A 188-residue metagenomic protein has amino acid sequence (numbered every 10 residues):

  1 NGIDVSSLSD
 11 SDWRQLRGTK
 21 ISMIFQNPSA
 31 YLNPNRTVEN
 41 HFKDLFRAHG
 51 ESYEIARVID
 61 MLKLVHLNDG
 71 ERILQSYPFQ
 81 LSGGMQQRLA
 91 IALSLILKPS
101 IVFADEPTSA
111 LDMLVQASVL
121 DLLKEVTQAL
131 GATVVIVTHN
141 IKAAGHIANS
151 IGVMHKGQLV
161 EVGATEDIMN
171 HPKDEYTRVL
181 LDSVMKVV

Functional and structural regions predicted by a protein language model:
D4-S22, A48, I168-P172: ABC ATPase NBD coupling module
I55-R72, L181-D182: Conserved ABC ATPase "signature" region
Y77-L81, M85: Conserved ABC ATPase signature
I96-S100: A short, proline-enriched helix->beta-strand linker immediately N-terminal to the Walker B motif in ABC-type P-loop
A144-H146: A short, surface-exposed alpha-helical micro-motif characterized by mixed small hydrophobic and charged/polar residues
S150, V162: Short, glycine/charged-rich "phosphate-handling" switch motifs in NTP-dependent and phosphotransfer domains
